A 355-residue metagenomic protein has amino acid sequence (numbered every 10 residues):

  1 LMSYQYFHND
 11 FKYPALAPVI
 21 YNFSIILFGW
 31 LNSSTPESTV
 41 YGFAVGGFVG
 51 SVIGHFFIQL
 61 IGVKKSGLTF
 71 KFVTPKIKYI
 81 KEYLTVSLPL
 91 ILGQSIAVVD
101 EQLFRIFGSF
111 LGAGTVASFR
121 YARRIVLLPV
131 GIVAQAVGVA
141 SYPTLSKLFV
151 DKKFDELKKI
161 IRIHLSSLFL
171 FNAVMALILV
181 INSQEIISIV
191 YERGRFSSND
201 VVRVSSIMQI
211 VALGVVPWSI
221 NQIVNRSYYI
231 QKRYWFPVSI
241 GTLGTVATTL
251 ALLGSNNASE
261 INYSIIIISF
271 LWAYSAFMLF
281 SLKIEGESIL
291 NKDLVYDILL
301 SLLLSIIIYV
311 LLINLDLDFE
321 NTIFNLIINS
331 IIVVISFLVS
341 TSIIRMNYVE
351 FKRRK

Functional and structural regions predicted by a protein language model:
L1-L16, L213-L243, G254: Membrane-interface junctions at transmembrane-helix termini in multi-pass inner-membrane proteins
H8, K12, I20-F56, L60 (+3 more regions): Membrane-interface helix-loop junctions in multi-pass transport and translocation proteins
V40, E82-V86, G108-L128, S198-S205: Interfacial/gating helices of multi-pass transporter permease domains
V40-A44, Q59-A97, D155, I284-L299: Interhelical loop/hinge segments that connect adjacent transmembrane helices in multipass membrane
R124-T144, S167-F171, M175: Small-residue-rich midsections of specific transmembrane alpha-helices
V133-K152, K158, V224-N225: Helix-loop junctions and terminal segments of transmembrane helices in multi-pass membrane transport/translocation
V180-G214: Interfacial segments at transmembrane-helix termini and the short loops linking adjacent helices
V310-K355: Membrane-proximal transmembrane or re-entrant/amphipathic helices at the cytosolic face
